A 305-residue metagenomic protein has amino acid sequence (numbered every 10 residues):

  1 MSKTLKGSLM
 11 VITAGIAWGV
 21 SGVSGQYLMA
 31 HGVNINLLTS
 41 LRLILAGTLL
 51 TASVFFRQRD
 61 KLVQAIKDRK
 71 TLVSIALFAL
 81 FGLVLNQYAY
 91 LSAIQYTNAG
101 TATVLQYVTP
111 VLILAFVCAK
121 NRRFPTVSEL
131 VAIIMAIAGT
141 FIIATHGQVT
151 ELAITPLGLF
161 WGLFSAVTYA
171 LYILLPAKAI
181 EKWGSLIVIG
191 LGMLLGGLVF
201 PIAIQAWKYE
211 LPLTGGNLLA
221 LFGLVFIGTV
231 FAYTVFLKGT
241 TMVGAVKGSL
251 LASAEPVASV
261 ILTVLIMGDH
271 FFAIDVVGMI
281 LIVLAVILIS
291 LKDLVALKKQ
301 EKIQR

Functional and structural regions predicted by a protein language model:
M1-L41, E151-K178, L198, K302-R305: Glycine-/small-residue-enriched transmembrane alpha-helix faces in small-molecule transporters and effluxers
K6-A14, L62-A89, I133, P156-S165 (+4 more regions): Loop-to-transmembrane-helix transition segments
L9-V11, G15, L41, Q87 (+3 more regions): Helix-helix packing/entry segments at the starts of transmembrane helices
A17, G22, T51, F55-G100 (+2 more regions): Specific transmembrane alpha-helical segments of multi-pass solute transporters/efflux pumps, especially DMT/EamA
L28, L38, R42, A93 (+8 more regions): Hydrophobic/aromatic residues within transmembrane alpha-helices of multi-pass small-molecule transporters
A30-V84, L112-F116, V167-L175, I189-K208 (+2 more regions): Transmembrane alpha-helices of multi-pass small-molecule transport proteins
L45-L49, L105-A119, I134-M135, L195-V199 (+3 more regions): Alpha-helical transmembrane segments of compact multi-pass small-molecule transporters, enriched in specific families
L50, P125-G147, L194, F200 (+3 more regions): Hydrophobic transmembrane alpha-helices of multi-pass small-molecule transport proteins
